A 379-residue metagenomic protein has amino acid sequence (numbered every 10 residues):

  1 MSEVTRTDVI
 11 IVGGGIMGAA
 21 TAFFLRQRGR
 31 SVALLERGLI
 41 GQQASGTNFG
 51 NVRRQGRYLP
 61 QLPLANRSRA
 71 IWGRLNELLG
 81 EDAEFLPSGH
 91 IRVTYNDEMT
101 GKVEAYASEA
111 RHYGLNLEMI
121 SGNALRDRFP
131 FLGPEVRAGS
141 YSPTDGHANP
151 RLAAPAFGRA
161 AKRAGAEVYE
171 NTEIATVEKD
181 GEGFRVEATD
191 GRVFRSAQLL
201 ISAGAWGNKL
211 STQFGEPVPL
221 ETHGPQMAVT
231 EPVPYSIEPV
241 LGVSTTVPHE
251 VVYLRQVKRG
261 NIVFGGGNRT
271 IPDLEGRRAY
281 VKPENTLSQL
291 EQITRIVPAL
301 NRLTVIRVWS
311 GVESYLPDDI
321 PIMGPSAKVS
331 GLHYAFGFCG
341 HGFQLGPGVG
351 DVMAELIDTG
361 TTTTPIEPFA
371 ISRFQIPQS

Functional and structural regions predicted by a protein language model:
V9-A33: N-terminal Rossmann-like FAD-binding beta1-loop-alpha1 element of flavoenzymes
I10-V12, F194-W206: Short hydrophobic core segments
F23-Q27, V52, E81-L86, G183 (+2 more regions): Active-site substrate-recognition segment that forms the wall of the catalytic cavity or substrate channel
Q27-G46: Glycine-rich FAD pyrophosphate-binding loop
F49-R128, V251-Y253, Q292-I293: Dinucleotide-binding Rossmann-like beta1-alpha1 core, especially the glycine-rich loop that anchors the ADP
E81-T94, Y106, L117-G122, R126-A164 (+3 more regions): Helix-loop-beta segment of a Rossmann-like dinucleotide-binding subdomain
S140-D190, F194-A197: Helical element adjacent to the flavin cofactor pocket in flavoenzyme catalytic cores
E291-S379: C-terminal catalytic lobe of FAD-dependent flavoproteins
